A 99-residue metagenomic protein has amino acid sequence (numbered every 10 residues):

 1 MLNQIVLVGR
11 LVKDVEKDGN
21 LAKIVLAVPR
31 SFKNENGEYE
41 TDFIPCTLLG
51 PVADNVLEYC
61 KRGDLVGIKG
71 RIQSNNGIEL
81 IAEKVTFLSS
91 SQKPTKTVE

Functional and structural regions predicted by a protein language model:
M1-E99: Single-stranded nucleic acid-binding surfaces, predominantly the OB-fold ssDNA-binding core
